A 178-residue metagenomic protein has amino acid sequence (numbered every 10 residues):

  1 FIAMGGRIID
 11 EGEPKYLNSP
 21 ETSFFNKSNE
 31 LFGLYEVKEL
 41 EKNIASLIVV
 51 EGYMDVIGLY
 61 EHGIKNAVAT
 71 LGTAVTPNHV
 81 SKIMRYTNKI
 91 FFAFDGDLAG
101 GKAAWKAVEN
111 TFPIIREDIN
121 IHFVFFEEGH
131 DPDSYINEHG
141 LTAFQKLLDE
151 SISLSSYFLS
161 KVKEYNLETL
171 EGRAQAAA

Functional and structural regions predicted by a protein language model:
F1-Y86, A103-A104: Phosphate-handling DNA/RNA-contact segment within nucleic-acid enzymes
L31-L34, P77-V80, M84, G100-V108 (+5 more regions): Amphipathic alpha-helical transducer elements in NTP-driven molecular machines
L47-V49, T87-A99, A104, V124-F126: Acidic beta-strand-to-loop metal/phosphate-binding motif
G63-A67, A107-T111, E138-T142: Short secondary-structure boundary/capping segments
N66-A67, I90, D118-I121: Hydrophobic anchor at the start of a short beta-strand that flanks the dinucleotide cofactor-binding loop
K82, N110-D118: Arginine/glycine-rich "motif VI" loop of SF2 helicases in the C-terminal RecA-like domain
D118-A178: C-terminal or mid-to-C-terminal helical accessory/interaction module adjacent to the motor/catalytic core
